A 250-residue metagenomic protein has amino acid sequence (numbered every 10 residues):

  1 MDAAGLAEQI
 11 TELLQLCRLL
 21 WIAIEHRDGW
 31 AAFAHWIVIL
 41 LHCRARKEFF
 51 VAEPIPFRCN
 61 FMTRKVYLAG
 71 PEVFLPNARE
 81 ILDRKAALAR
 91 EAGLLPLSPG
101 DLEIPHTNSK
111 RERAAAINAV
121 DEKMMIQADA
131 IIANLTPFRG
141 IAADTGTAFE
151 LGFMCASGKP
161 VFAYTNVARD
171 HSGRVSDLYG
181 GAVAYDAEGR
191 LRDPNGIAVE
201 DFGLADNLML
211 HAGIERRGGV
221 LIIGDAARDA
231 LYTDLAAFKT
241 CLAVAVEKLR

Functional and structural regions predicted by a protein language model:
L6-C17, R27: Hydrophobic, low-acid, alpha-helix-prone terminal segments
E8, H26-A31, R44-R46: Short linear/disordered segments characteristic of secreted peptide precursors and small low-complexity proteins
F33, F49-F50, F57, F61: Aromatic (phenylalanine/tyrosine) cluster motif
P56-R250: Conserved catalytic or regulatory cores that recognize and/or transform ribose-phosphate-containing ligands
